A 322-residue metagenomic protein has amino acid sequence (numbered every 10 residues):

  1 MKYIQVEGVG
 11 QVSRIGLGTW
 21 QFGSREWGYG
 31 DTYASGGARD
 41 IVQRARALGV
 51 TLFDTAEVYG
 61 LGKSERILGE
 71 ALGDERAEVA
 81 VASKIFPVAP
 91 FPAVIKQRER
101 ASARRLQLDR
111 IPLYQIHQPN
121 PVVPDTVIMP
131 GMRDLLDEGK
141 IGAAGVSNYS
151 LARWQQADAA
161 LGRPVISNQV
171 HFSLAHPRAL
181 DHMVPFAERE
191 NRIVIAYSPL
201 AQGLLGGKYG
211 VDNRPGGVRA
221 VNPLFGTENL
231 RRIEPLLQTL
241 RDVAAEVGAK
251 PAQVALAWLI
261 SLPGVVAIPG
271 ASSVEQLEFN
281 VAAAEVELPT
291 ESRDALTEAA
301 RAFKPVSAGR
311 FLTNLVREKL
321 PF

Functional and structural regions predicted by a protein language model:
M1-V79: N-terminal binding-site loop/beta-alpha segment at the start of enzyme catalytic domains that lines or forms
Y3, P119-A308, L312-F322: Beta/alpha (TIM)-barrel catalytic core signal, keyed to glycine-rich beta->alpha loops juxtaposed to Asp/Glu that bind
E7, G69-A77, R100-L108, L136 (+1 more regions): Acidic (Asp/Glu)-rich catalytic clusters
V9-I15, G49-L52, R76-V79, L108-P112 (+5 more regions): Short, well-ordered coil/turn segments that N-cap beta-strands
L17, T55, S83, L113-I116 (+3 more regions): Conserved beta-strand positions
G23-G36, S83-A93, H117-V122: Active-site mouth loops of central-metabolism enzymes
D31-A45, F91-L106, S150-Q155: Short, acidic/polar
A103-V122: Active-site groove signature of glycoside hydrolases
